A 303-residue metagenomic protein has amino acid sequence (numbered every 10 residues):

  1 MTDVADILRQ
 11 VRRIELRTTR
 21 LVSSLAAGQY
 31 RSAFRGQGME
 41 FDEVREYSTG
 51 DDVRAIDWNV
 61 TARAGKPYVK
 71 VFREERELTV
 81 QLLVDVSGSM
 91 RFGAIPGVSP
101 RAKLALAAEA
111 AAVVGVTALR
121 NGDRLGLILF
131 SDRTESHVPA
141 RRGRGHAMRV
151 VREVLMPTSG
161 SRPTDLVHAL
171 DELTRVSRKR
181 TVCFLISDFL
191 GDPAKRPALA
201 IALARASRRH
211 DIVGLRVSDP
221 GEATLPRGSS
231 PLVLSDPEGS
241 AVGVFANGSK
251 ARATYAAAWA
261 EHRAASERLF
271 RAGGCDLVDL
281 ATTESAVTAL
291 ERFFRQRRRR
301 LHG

Functional and structural regions predicted by a protein language model:
M1-A33, M39-E43, R175-R180, G191-G303: Von Willebrand factor type A / integrin I
M1-R142, V182, I186-S187, A194 (+4 more regions): An amphipathic, basic-hydrophobic helix/alpha-beta surface used to engage anionic, phosphate-rich ligands or surfaces
R54, R76, H146, R162-D165 (+3 more regions): Helical mechanochemical/support elements of P-loop NTPase systems and associated helical scaffolds
M90, A94, V154-T158, G274-L277: Short amphipathic alpha-helical interaction patches enriched in hydrophobic/aromatic residues with interspersed Lys/Arg
A105, G160-V167, A257-A260: Conserved phosphate-coordination/catalytic loops
E109, V113, T164-D171, A264 (+1 more regions): Short, contiguous clusters of charged residues that form electrostatic/catalytic patches at enzyme active sites, used
S136-E153, R295-Q296: Short, electropositive alpha-helical surface patch
H146-T181, P193, P220-G221: Von Willebrand factor
